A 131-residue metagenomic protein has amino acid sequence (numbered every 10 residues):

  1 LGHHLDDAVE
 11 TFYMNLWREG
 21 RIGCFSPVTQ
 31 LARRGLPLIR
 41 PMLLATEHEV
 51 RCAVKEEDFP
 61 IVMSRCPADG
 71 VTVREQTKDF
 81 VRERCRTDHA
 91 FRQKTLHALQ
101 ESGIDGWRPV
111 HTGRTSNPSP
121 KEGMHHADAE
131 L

Functional and structural regions predicted by a protein language model:
L1-H48, N117: Active-site adenylate/phosphate-handling loop in enzymes that bind or generate adenylated species
L31-I39, L43-L131: ATP/NTP-dependent adenylation/nucleotidyl-transfer catalytic domains that generate, transfer, or process NMP-activated
